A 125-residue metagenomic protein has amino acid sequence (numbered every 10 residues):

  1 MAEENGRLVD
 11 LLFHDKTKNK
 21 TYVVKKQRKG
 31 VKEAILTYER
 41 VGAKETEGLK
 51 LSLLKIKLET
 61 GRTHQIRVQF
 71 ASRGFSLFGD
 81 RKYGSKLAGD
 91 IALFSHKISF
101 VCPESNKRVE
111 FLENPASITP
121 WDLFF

Functional and structural regions predicted by a protein language model:
M1-F125: RNA pseudouridine synthases
